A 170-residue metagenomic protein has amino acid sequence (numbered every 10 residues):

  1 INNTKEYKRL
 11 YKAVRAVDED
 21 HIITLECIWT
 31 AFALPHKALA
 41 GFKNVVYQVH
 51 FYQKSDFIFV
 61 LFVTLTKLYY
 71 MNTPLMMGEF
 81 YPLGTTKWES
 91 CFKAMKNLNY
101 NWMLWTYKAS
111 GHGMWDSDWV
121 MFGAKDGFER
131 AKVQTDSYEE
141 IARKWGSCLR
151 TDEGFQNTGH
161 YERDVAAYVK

Functional and structural regions predicted by a protein language model:
I1-A109, M114-R130, Q134: Extracellular glycoside hydrolase catalytic/binding regions
G123-K170: C-terminal functional modules
